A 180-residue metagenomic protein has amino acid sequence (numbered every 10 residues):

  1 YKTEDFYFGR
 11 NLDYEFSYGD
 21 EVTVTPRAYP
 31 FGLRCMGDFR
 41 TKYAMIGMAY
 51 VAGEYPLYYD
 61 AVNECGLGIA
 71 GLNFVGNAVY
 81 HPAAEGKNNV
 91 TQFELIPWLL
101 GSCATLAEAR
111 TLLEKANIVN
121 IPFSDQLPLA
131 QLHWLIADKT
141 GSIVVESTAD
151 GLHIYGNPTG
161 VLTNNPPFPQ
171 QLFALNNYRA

Functional and structural regions predicted by a protein language model:
Y1-K87, K115, N120: A contiguous strand-loop segment
F31-C35, K87, F93-P97, P158-L162 (+2 more regions): Glycine-rich loops and low-complexity Gly/Arg-rich segments that provide flexible linkers or classic glycine-based
G37-G53, S102-A107, T111, Q171-A180: A short, charged
D60, C65-L67, I96, A130-W134 (+1 more regions): Generic beta-strand structural signal
G86-A116: Alpha/propeptide regions of enzymes that mature by internal proteolysis
K87, G101, D125-P128, L135: Short, contiguous, pocket-lining structural segments that sit at or immediately flank catalytic/ligand-binding sites
R110, I121-L129: Surface-exposed patches in mature extracellular/periplasmic domains of secreted proteins
L127-R179: Extended amphipathic alpha-helical segments with heptad-repeat/coiled-coil character used for oligomerization, fusion
